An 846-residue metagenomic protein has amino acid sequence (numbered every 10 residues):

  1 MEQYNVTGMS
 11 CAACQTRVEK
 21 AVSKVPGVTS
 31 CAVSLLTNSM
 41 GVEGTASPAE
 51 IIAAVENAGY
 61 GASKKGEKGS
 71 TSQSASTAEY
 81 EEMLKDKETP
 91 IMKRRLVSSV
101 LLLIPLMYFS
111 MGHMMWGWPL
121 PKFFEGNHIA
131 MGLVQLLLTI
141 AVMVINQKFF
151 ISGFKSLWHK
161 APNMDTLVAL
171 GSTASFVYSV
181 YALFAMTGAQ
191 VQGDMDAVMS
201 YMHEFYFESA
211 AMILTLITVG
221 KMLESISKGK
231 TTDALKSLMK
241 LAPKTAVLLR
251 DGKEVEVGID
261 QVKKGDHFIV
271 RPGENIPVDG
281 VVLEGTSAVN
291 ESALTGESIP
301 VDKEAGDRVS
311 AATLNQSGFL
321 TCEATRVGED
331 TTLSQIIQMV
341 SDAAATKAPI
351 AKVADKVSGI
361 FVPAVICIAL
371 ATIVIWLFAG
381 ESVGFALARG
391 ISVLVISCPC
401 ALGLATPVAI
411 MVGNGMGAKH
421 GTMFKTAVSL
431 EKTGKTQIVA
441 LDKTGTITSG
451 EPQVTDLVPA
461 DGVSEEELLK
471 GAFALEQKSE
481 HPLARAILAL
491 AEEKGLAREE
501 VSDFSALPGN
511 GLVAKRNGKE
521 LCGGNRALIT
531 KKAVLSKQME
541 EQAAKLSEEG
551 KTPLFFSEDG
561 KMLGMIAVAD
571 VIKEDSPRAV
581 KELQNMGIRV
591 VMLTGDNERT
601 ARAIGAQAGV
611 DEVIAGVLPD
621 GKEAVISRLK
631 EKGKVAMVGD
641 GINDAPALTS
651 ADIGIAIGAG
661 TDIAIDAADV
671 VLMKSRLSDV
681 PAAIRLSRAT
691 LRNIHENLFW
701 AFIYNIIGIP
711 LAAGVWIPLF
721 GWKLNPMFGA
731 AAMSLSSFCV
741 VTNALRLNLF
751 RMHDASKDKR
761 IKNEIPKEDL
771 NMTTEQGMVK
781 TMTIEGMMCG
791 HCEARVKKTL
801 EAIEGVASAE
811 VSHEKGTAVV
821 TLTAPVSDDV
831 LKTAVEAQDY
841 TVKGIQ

Functional and structural regions predicted by a protein language model:
M1-A130, K228, K253-E254, Q338-T346 (+2 more regions): Flexible metal-binding regulatory segments at protein termini and peripheral loops
T16, T346, F424, T436 (+3 more regions): Conserved ATP-binding TGD loop and adjacent catalytic N/P-domain core of P-type ATPases
P26-E43, E204-F205, K236-D330, V428-A472 (+1 more regions): Conserved cytosolic catalytic loops of P-type ATPases
I91-T245, K356, G721-P726, A732: Transmembrane helix-loop-helix hairpins at the membrane interface
M92-R94, T313, Q437-E480, N510-V591 (+2 more regions): ATP-driven catalytic headpiece of P-type ATPases
M115-I129, W158, V177, M416 (+8 more regions): Membrane-embedded alpha-helical bundles of multi-pass transporters
M186, D194-A197, A211-P272, K303 (+4 more regions): Juxtamembrane coupling segments of multi-pass membrane pumps/enzymes
L294, V353, A388, A401-L475 (+4 more regions): Conserved catalytic phosphorylation-site environment of P-type ATPases
